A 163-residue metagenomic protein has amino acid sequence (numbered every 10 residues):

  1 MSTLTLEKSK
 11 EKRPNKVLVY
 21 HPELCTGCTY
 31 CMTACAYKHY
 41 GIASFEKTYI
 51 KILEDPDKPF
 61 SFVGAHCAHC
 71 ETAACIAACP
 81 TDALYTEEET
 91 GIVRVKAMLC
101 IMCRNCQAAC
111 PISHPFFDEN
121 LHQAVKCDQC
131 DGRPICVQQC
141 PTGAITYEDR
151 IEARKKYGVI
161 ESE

Functional and structural regions predicted by a protein language model:
M1-N15, V19, A36, G41-T86 (+2 more regions): Flanking helices and flexible, charged tails adjoining ferredoxin-like Fe-S electron-transfer domains in multi-subunit
K16-Y20, G27-Y30: Histidine- and aromatic-rich ligand-binding microenvironments
L24, E89-T90: Residue-level recognition of short loop/turn positions
C25-C28, C100: Short, thiol/selenol-centered motifs that function as redox-active sites or metal-ligating centers
T26, M32-Y37: N-terminal signal-anchor transmembrane alpha helix
